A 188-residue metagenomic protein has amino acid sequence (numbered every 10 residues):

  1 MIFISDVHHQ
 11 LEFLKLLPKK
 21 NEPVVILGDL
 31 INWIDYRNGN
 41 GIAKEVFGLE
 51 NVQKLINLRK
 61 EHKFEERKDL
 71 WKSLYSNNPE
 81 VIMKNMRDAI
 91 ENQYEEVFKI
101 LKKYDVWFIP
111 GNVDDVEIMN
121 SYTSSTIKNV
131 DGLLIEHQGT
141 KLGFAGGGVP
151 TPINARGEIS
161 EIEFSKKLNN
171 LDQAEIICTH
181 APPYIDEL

Functional and structural regions predicted by a protein language model:
F3, V24-L27, F144, I176-H180: Structural motif
I4, H9-H137: Core catalytic region of metal-dependent phosphoesterases/phosphodiesterases, especially metallo-beta-lactamase-like
P18, P23, P150-P152, P182-P183: Proline-rich intrinsically disordered, low-complexity coils
G111-V113, T179-P183: Short, well-ordered beta-to-alpha junction loops that form the rim of enzyme active sites and present histidine/acidic
Q138-I176, I185-L188: Binuclear metal-dependent hydrolase catalytic cores centered on His/Asp/Glu-rich metal-binding motifs
